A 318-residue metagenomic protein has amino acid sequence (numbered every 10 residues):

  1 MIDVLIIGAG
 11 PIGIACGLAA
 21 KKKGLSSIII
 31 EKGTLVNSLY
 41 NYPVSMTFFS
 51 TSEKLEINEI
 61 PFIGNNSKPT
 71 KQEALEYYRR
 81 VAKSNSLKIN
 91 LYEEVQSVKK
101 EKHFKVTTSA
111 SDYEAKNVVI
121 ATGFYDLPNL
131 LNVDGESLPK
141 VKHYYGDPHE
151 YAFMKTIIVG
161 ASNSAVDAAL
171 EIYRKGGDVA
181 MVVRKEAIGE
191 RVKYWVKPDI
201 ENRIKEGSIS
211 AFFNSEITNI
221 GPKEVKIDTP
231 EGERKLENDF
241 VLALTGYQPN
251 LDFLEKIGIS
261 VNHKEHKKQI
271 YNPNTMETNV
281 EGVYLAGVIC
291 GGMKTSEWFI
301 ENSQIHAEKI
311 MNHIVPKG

Functional and structural regions predicted by a protein language model:
M1-I12, M154-V159: Beta1/beta-strand and adjacent pyrophosphate-binding region of the FAD-binding site in flavoprotein oxidoreductases
D3, S26, K155, G177-A180 (+1 more regions): Residues at the starts of beta-strands that form the adenosine-phosphate
A9-N85, V166, L170-Y194, H263-H266: Beta1-alpha1 glycine-rich phosphate/pyrophosphate-binding loop at the start of Rossmann-like nucleotide-binding domains
S86-K99, K105-T107, D112-E114, R174-H266: A Rossmann-like FAD-binding core segment of flavoenzymes
A121-T122, V159, L242-T245, A286-I289: Short, well-ordered coil/turn residues at beta-beta hairpins and beta-strand->alpha-helix junctions within
T122-K175, E265-N274: Glycine-rich dinucleotide-binding loop and its adjacent helix/turn
E136-E150, Y247-E297: FAD-site-proximal beta/loop scaffold in flavoenzymes
A286-G318: A conserved FAD-binding loop/helix module that cradles the flavin
